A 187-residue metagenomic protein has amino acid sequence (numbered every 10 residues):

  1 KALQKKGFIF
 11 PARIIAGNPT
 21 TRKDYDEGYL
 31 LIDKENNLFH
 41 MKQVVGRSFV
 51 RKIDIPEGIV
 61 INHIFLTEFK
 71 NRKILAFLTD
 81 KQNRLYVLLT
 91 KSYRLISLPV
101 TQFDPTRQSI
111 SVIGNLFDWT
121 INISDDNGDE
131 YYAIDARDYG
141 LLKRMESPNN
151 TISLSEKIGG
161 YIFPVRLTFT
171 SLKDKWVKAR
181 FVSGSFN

Functional and structural regions predicted by a protein language model:
K1, D24, S185-F186: Primarily cytosolic, helix-rich juxtamembrane/linker segments of multi-pass membrane proteins
K1-I14, E35-E57, K81-R107, N127-K178: Surface-exposed loop/turn elements that mediate protein-protein interactions on large endomembrane-trafficking
G7-T21, D26, E57-I74, P99-D118: Repeated scaffold domains used in trafficking and secretory/extracellular systems, primarily beta-propellers
N18, N36-N37, N62, N71 (+6 more regions): Detector for Asparagine
D26-L31, N37-H40, R47-V50, I64 (+1 more regions): Extended, compositionally simple hydrophobic/Ser/Thr-rich segments that build repetitive fibrous architectures
G28-K34, I74-V87, W119-D125: Short beta-strand motif characteristic of blades in beta-propeller domains
W176-N187: Juxtamembrane interface at the cytosolic side of transmembrane helices
